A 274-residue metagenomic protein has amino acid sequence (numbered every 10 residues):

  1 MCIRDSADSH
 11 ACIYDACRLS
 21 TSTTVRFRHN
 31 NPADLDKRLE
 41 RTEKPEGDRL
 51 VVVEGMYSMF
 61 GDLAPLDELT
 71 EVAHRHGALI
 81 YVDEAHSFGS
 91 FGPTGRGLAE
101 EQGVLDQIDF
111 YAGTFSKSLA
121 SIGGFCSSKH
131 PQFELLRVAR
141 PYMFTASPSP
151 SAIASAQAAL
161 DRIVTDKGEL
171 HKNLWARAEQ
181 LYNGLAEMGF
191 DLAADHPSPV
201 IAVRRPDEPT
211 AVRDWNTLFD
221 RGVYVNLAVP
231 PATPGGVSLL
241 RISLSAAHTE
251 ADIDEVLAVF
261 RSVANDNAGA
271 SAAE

Functional and structural regions predicted by a protein language model:
M1-D5: Conserved small/polar residues in nucleotide/adenosyl-binding loops
A7-D15, G236: Short, glycine/polar-rich helix-capping loops at beta-to-alpha or helix-loop-helix junctions that flank or form
C12-T21, V25: Active-site-proximal loop->helix
V25-V82: Active-site phosphate-binding strand-loop segment of PLP-dependent enzymes
T94, E100-E134: Active-site PLP attachment segment
S118-L185, F190-A193: PLP-dependent aminotransferase class I/II
G168-Y182, A186-G222, L244-A246, E274: Conserved PLP-binding catalytic core of the aspartate aminotransferase-like
D220-R221, A232-E274: PLP-dependent enzyme catalytic core of the Aspartate aminotransferase-like
